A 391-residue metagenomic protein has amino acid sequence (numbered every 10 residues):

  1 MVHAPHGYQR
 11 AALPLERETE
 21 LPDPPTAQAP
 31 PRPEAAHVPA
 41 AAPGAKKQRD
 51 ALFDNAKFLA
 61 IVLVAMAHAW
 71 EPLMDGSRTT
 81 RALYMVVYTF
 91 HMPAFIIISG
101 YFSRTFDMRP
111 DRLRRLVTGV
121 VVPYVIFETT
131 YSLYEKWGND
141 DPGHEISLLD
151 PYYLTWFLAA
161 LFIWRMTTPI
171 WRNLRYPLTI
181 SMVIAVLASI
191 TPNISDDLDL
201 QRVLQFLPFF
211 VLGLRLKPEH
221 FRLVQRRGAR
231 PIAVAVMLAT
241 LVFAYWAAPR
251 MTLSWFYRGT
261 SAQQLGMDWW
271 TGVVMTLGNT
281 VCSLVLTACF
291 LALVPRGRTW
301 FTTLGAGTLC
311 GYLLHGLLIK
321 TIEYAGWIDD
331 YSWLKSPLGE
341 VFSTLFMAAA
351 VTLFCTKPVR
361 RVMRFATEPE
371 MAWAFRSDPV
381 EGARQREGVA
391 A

Functional and structural regions predicted by a protein language model:
V2-A391: Alpha-helical transmembrane segments and their immediate juxtamembrane cytosolic regions
